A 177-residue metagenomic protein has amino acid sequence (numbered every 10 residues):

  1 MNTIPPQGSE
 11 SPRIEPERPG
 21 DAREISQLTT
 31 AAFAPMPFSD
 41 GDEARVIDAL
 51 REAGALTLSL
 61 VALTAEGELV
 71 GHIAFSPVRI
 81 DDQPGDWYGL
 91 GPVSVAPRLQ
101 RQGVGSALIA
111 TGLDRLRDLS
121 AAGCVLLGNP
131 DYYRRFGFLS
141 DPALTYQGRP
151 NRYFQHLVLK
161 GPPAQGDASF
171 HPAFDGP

Functional and structural regions predicted by a protein language model:
P12-I25: A short beta-loop-alpha structural element at the N-terminal edge of CoA-dependent acyl/N-acetyltransferase catalytic
S26, F33-A65, L69-R79: Active-site rim helix/loop that mediates acceptor-substrate recognition in acyltransferases
L60, G71-I73, Y88, V93 (+1 more regions): Conserved GNAT-family N-acetyltransferase fold
E68, A96-A107, L119, R135-F136: Conserved glycine-rich acetyl-CoA-binding loop
V78-L90, Q100: A conserved beta-turn-beta hairpin within the catalytic core of GNAT-like acetyltransferases that forms part
L90, V95, R101-D114, L126: Conserved acetyl-CoA-binding loop-helix of GNAT-fold acetyltransferases
D118-A122, L127-N151: Conserved active-site alpha-helix within GNAT-family acetyltransferase domains
V125, Y146-P177: C-terminal "cap" of GNAT-fold acetyltransferases
